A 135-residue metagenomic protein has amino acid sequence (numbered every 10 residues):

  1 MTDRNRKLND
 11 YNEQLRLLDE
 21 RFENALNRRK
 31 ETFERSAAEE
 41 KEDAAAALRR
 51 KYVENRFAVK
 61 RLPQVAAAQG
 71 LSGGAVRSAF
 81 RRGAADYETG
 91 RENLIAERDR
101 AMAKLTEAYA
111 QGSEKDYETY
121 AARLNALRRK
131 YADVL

Functional and structural regions predicted by a protein language model:
M1-L135: Glycine-/small-residue-biased sites that favor an extended, beta-strand-like backbone and mark sterically tight motif
